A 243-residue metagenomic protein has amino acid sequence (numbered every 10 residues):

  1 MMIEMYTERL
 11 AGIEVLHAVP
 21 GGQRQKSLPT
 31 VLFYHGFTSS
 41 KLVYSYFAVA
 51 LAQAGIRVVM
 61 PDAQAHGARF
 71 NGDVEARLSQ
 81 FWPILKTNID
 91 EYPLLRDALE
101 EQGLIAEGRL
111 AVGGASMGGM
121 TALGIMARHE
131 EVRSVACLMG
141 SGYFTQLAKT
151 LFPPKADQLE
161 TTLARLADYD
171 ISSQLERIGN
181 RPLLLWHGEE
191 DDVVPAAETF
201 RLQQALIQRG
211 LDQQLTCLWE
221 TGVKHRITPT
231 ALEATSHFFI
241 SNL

Functional and structural regions predicted by a protein language model:
M1-K26: N-terminal cap/lid segment of alpha/beta-hydrolase-fold proteins
K26-G36: Short beta-strand element of the alpha/beta-hydrolase
F37-V49: The serine-hydrolase catalytic nucleophile loop
A50-V74: Conserved alpha/beta-hydrolase
S79-G103: Alpha/beta-hydrolase active-site loop
L95-P153: Primarily recognizes the serine-hydrolase "nucleophile elbow" in alpha/beta-hydrolase and SGNH/GDSL folds
T145-L206: The feature captures the conserved acid-bearing segment of alpha/beta-hydrolase catalytic domains
Q208-L243: C-terminal catalytic histidine-bearing segment of alpha/beta-hydrolase fold enzymes
